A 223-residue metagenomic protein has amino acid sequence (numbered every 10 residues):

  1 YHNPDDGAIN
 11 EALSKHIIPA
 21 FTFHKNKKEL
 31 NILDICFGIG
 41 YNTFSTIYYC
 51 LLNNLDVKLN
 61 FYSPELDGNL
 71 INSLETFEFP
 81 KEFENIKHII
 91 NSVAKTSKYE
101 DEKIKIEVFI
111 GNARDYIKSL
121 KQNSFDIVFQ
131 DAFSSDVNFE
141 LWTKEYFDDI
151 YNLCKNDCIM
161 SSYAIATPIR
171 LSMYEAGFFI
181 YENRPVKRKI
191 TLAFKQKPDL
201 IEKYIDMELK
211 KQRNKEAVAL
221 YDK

Functional and structural regions predicted by a protein language model:
Y1-L33, W142-E145: S-adenosyl-L-methionine
T22-N123, F129, P185-R188, Y221-K223: The AdoMet/dcAdoMet-binding core of the Class I SAM-like
F79, Y99-E102, I190-K223: SAM/dcSAM-binding transferase cores
D126-L141: A short SAM/SAH-binding and catalytic strip from SAM-dependent methyltransferases
I127-F129, D157-A164: Conserved beta-strand signature within the Rossmann-like core of class I S-adenosyl-L-methionine
E140-N156: A short glycine-rich, Lys/Arg-flanked "PGG" loop and its adjoining helix->strand segment in the class I
R170-L192: Conserved Class I S-adenosyl-L-methionine
